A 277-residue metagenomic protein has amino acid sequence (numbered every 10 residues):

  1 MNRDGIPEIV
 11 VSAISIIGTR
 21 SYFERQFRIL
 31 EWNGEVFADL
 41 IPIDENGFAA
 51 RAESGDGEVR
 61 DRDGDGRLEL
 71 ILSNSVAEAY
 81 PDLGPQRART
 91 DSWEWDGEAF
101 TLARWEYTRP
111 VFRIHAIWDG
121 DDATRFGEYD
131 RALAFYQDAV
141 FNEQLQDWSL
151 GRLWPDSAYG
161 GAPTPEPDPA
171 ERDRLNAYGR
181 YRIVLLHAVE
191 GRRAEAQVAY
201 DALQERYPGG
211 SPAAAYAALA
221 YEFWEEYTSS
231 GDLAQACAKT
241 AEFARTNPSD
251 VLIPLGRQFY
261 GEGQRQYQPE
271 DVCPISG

Functional and structural regions predicted by a protein language model:
N2-S15, D61-S75: Acidic/hydrophobic-patterned starts of short beta strands in beta-sheet-rich repeat architectures
I17-R28, E78-D91: Structural motif
D39-N46, L102-Y107: Beta-propeller fold detector
A49-V59, I114: Repeated scaffold domains used in trafficking and secretory/extracellular systems, primarily beta-propellers
R67, A88, S92-V184: Charged, amphipathic alpha-helical linkers/stalks
Y136-F141, Q197-G209: TPR/TPR-like (Sel1-like) alpha-helical repeat modules
E143-P155, E205-L219, V251-L252: Boundary/linker segments of alpha-helical solenoid repeat arrays
S157-E195, Y221-P254, Y260-D271: Alpha-helical linker/edge segments of TPR/alpha-solenoid repeat scaffolds and analogous pre-/post-domain helices
